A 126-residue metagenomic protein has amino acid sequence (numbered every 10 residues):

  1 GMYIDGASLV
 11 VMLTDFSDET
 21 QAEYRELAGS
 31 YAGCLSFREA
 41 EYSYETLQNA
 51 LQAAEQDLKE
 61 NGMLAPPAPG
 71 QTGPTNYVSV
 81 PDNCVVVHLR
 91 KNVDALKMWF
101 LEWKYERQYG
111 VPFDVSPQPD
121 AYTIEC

Functional and structural regions predicted by a protein language model:
G1-L51, E55, A65-K104, P117-I124: Short glycine/threonine-rich beta-strand-turn micro-motifs
Y109-P112, Y122: Structured partner-binding subdomains within large eukaryotic complex subunits
